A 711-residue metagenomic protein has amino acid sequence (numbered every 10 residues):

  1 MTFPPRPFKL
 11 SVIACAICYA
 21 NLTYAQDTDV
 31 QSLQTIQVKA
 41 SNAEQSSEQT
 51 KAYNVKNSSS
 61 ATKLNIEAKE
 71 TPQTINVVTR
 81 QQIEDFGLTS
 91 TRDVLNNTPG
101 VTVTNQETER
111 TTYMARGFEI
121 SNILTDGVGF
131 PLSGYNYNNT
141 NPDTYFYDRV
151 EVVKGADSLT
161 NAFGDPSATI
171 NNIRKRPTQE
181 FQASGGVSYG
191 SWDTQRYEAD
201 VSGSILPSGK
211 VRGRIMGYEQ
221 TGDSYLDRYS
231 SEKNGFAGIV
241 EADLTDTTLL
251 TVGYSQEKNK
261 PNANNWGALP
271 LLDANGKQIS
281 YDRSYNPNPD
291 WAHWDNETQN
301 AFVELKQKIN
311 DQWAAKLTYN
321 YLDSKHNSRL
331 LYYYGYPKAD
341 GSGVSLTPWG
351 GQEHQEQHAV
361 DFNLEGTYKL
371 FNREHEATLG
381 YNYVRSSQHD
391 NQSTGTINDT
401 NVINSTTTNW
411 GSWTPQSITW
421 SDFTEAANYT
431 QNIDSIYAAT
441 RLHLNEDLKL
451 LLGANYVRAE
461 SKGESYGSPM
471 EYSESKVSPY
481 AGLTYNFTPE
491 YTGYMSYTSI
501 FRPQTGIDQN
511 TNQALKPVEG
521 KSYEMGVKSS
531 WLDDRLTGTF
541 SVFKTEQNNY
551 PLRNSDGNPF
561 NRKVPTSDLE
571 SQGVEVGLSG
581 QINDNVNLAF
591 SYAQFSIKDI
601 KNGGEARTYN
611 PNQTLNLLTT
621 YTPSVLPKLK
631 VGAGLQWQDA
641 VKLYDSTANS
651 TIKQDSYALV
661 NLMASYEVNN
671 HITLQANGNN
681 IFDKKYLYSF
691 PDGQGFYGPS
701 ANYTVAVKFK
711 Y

Functional and structural regions predicted by a protein language model:
N54-I75, R92-G129, D148: Extracytoplasmic beta-strand/coil segments of soluble accessory domains associated with Gram-negative outer-membrane
V103, T112, V128-K154, N172-R174: Short acidic/polar hinge/loop motifs at secondary-structure boundaries that mediate gating or recognition
P131-L132, Y145-D148, L159-F236, L244-T248 (+2 more regions): Outer-membrane beta-barrel translocator/receptor signature
Q220-S224, A237-K308, D323-Q355, D399-E425 (+3 more regions): Acidic/polar loop-and-plug regions of large Gram-negative outer-membrane beta-barrel proteins
D243, Q355, E374-T378, N382-S386 (+4 more regions): Structural signature of Gram-negative outer-membrane beta-barrels, strongest in the C-terminal barrel of TonB-dependent
F302-D323, P348-E464: Face-selective signature of the C-terminal outer-membrane beta-barrel domain
K306-N320, S324-L330, P517-Q581, N587-D599: Membrane-embedded beta-barrel scaffold of Gram-negative outer-membrane proteins
D447, K544, P565-S646, F682-K685 (+2 more regions): Gram-negative outer-membrane beta-barrel transporters
